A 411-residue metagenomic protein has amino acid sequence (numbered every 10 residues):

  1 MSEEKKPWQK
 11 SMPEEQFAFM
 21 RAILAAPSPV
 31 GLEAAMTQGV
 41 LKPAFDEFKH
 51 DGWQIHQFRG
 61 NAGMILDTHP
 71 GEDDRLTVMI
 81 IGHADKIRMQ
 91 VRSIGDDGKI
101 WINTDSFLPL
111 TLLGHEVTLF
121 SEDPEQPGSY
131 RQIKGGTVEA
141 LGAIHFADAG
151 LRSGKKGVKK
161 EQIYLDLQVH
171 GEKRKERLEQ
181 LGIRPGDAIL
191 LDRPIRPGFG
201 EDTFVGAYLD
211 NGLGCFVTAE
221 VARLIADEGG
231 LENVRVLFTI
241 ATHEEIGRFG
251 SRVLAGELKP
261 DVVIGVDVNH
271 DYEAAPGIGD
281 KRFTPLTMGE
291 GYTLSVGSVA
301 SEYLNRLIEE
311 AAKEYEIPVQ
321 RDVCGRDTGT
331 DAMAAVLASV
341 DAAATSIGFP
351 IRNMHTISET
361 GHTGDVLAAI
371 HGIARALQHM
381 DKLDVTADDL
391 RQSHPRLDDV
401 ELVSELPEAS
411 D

Functional and structural regions predicted by a protein language model:
M1-D411: N-terminal hydrophobic/helix-forming segments and targeting peptides
